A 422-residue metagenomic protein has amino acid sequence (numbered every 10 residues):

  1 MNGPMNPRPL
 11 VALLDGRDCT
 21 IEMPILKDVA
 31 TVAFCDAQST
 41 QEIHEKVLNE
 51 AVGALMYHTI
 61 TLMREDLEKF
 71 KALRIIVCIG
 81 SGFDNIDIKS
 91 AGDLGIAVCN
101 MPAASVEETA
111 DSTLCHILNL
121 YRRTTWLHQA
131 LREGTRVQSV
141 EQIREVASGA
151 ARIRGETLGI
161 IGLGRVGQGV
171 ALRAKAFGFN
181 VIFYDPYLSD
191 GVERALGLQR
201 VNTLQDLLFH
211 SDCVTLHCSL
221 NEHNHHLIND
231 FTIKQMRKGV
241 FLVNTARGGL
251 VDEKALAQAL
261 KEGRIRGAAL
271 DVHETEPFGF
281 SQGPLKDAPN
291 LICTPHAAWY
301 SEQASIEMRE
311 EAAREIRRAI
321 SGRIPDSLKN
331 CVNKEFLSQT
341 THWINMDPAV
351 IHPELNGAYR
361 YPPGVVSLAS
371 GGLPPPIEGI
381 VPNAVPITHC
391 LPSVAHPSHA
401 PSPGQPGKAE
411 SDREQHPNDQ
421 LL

Functional and structural regions predicted by a protein language model:
M1-C99, N229, H352-L422: An N-terminal-biased, well-structured beta-alpha scaffold segment characteristic of Rossmann-like dinucleotide-binding
M1-P7, Q142-K238, V350-L422: Rossmann-like dinucleotide/phosphate-binding beta-alpha-beta segment
K46-L48, D66-K69, D206-L207, T232-Q235 (+1 more regions): Structural alpha-helical scaffold elements that stabilize or flank donor/cofactor-binding regions in carbohydrate
A51, F70-L73, H210-S211, M236-G239: An anion/phosphate-binding loop that grips the pyrophosphate of nucleotide cofactors and donors
H58-T59, S81, D212, C218-L220 (+2 more regions): Short glycine-/small-residue-rich Rossmann-like dinucleotide-binding loops
T61, G82-N85, N100, A104-S105 (+3 more regions): Residue-level detector of alpha-helix initiation sites
L94, P102-T157, G169-L172, I324-C331: Phosphate-binding beta-alpha-beta segment of Rossmann-like dinucleotide-binding domains, i.e., the NAD(P)
V98-C99, N202, D230, K238-L422: Rossmann-like dinucleotide-binding domain for NAD(H)/NADP(H)
